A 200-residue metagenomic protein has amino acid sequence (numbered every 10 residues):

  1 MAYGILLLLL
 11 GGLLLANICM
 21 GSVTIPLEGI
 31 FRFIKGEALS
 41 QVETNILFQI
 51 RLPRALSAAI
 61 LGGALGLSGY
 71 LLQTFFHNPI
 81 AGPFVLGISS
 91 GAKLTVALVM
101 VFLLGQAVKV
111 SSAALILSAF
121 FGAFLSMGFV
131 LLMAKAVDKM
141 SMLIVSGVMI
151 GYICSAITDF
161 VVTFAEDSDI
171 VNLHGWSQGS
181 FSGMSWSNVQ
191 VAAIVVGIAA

Functional and structural regions predicted by a protein language model:
M1-A200: Alpha-helical transmembrane segments in inner-membrane proteins
